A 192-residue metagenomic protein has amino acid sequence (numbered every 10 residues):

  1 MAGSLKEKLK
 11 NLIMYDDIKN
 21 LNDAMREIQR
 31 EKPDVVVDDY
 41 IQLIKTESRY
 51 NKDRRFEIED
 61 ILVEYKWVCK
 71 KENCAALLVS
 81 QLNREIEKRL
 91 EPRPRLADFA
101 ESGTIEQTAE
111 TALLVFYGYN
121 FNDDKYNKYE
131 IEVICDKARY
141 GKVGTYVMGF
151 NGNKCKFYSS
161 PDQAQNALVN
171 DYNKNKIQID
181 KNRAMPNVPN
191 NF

Functional and structural regions predicted by a protein language model:
M1-D53, D60: Conserved inter-motif catalytic segment of the P-loop NTP-binding fold
G3, L21-P33, W67-E72, R84-F192: C-terminal regions of RecA-like/P-loop NTPase motor modules
I18, S80-N83: A general secondary-structure junction signal
V37-D38, N73-Q81: Structural recognition of the conserved hydrophobic beta-strand(s) that form the central parallel beta-sheet of P-loop
Y50-Y65, A75-A76, L113, N120 (+1 more regions): A short alpha/beta connector and helix-capping loop motif
